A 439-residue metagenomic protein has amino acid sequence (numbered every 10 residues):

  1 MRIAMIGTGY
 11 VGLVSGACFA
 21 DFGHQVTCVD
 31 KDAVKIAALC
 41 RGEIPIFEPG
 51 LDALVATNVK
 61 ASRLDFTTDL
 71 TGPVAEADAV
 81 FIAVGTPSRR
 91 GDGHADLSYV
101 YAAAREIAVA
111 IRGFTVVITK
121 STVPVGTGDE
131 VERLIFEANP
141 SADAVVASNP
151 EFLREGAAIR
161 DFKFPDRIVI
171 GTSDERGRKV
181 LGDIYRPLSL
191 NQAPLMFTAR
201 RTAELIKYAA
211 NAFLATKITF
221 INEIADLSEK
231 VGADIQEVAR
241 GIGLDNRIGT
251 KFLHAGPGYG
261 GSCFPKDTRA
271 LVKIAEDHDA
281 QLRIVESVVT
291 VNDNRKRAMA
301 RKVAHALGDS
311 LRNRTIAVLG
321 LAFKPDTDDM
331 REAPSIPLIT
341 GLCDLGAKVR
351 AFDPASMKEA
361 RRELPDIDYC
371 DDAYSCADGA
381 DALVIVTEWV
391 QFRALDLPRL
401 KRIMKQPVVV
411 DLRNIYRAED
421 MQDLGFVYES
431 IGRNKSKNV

Functional and structural regions predicted by a protein language model:
M1-V439: Structural/interface elements that position substrates and couple domains in central-metabolism enzymes
